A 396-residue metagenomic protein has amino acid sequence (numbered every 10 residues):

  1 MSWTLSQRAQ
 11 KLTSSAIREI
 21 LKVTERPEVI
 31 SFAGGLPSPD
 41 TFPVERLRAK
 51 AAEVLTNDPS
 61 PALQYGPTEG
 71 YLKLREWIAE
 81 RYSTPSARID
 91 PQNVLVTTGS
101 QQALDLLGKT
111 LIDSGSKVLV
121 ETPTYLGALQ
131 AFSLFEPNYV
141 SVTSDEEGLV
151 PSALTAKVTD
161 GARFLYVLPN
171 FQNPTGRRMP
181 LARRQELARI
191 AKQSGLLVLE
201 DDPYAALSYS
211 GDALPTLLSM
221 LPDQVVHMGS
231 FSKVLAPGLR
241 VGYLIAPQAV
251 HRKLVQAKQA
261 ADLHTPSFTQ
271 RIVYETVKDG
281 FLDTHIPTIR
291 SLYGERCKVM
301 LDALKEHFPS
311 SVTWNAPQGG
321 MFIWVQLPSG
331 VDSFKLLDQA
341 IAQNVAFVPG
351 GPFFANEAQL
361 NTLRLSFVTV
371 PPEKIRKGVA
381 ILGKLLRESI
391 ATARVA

Functional and structural regions predicted by a protein language model:
M1, A342, A355-A396: PLP-dependent enzyme catalytic core of the Aspartate aminotransferase-like
Q10-G99, L106, K278-D279, A346 (+1 more regions): N-terminal small-domain helix-loop-helix segment of the aminotransferase-like
I20, F32, L47, I78 (+13 more regions): Generic structural signal for small/hydrophobic residues in well-ordered secondary structure, especially within
P61-G195, A205-M220, Q224-V226, Y293 (+2 more regions): Conserved core of the PLP fold type I
V120, S141, V198-E200, V273 (+1 more regions): Hydrophobic residues in well-ordered beta-strands that form the structural core
L221-S291: Conserved core segment of the aminotransferase class I/II
Y274, S291-L301, T313-Q326, L336: Conserved glycine-rich beta-strand-loop-beta hairpin in the small C-terminal domain of fold type I
V331-L336, E373-K377: Short, conserved charged micro-motifs
